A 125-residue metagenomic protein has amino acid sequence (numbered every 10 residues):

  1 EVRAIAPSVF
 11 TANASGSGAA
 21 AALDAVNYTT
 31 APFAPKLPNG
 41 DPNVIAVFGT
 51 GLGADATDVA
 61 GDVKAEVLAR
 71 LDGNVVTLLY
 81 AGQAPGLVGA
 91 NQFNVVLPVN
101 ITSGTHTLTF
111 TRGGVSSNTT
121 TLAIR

Functional and structural regions predicted by a protein language model:
E1-R125: A sequence-level detector for low-complexity, Ser/Thr- and acidic-rich stretches
